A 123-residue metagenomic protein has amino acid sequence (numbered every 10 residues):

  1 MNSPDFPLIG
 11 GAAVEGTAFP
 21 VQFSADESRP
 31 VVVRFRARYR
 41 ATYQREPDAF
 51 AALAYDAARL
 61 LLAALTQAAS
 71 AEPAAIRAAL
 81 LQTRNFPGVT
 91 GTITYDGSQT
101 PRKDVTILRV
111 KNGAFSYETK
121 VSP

Functional and structural regions predicted by a protein language model:
M1-P123: Extracytosolic ligand-binding ectodomains
